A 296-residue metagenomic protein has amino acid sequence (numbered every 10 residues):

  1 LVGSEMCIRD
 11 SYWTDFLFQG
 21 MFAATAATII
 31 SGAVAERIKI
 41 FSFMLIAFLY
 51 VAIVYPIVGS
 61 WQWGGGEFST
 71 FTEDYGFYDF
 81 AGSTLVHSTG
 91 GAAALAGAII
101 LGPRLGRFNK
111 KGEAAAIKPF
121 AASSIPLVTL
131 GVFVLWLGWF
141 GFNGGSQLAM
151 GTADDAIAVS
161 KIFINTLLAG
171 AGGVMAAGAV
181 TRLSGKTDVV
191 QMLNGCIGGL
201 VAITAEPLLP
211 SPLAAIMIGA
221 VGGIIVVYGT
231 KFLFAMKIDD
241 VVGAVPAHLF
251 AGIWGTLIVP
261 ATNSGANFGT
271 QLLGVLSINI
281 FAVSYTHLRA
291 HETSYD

Functional and structural regions predicted by a protein language model:
L1-D10, T286-T293: Conserved small/polar residues in nucleotide/adenosyl-binding loops
S4-E5, R9-A98, G102-F108, A122 (+4 more regions): Metal/cofactor- and membrane transport-associated sequence elements
A24-G32, V51-S60, G91-I99, P103 (+12 more regions): Transmembrane alpha-helical segments of multi-pass membrane transport proteins and ion-pumping complexes
S42-A47, D188-C196: Cytoplasmic-side transmembrane-helix entry/capping segments in multi-pass membrane proteins
K111-A122: Cytosolic juxtamembrane amphipathic/interface segments immediately preceding and feeding into a transmembrane helix
T152-A153, T204-L213: Helix-coil boundary and interhelical linker segments in multi-pass alpha-helical membrane proteins
A158, I162, A266-V283: Structural signal for the N-terminal portions of transmembrane helices and their immediately preceding loop/interface
D188-L193, K237-L257: C-terminal membrane-solvent junction of multi-pass transporters and transport-like membrane proteins
